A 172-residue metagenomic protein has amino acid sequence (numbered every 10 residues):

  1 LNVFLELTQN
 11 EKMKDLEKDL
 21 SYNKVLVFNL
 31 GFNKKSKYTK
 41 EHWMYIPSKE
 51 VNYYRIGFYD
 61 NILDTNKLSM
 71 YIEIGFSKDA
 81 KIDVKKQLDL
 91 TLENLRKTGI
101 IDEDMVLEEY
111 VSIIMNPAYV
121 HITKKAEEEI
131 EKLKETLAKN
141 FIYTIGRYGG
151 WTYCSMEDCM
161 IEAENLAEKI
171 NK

Functional and structural regions predicted by a protein language model:
L1-K85, D89-G99, K132: Mid-domain catalytic core of redox enzymes that form a hydrophobic substrate pocket/lid adjacent to a catalytic redox
F58-K172: Conserved flavin/dinucleotide-binding core of flavoenzymes
